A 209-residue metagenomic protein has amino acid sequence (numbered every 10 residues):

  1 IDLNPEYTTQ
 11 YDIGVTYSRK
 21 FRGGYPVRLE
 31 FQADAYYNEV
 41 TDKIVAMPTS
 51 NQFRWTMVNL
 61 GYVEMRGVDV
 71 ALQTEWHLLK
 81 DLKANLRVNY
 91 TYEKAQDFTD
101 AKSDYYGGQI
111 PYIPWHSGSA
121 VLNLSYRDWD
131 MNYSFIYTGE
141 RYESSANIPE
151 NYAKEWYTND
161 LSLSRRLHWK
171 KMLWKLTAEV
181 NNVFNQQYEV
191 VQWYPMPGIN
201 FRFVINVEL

Functional and structural regions predicted by a protein language model:
I1-L3, R54-L60, K102-Q109, S145-N151 (+1 more regions): Extracellular loop and loop/strand-boundary signature of outer-membrane beta-barrel proteins
I1-N38, V121: Structural signature of Gram-negative outer-membrane beta-barrels, strongest in the C-terminal barrel of TonB-dependent
Y7-Y11, V27, E64-V68, P114-G118 (+2 more regions): Residues that define the transmembrane beta-barrel architecture of outer-membrane proteins
S18-R22, E75-H77, S164-H168: Short beta-turn/strand-loop junction motif enriched in small, turn-promoting residues
P26-V40, T56-Y142, K171, K175 (+1 more regions): Gram-negative outer-membrane beta-barrel transporters
A46, I136-S144, Y152-A153, S162-L209: C-terminal beta-signal and adjacent terminal beta-strands/loops of Gram-negative outer-membrane beta-barrel proteins
T49-F53: Short glycine/proline- and charge-enriched loop/turn segments that cap or connect secondary-structure elements
